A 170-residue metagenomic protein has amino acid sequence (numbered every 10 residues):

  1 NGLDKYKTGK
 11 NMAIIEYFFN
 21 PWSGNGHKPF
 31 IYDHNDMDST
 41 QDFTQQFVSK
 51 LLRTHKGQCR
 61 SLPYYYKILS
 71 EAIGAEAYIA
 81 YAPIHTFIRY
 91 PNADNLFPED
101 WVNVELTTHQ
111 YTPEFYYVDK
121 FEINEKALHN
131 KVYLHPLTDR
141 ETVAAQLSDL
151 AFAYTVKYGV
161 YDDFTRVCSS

Functional and structural regions predicted by a protein language model:
N1-S49: Secondary-structure boundary elements
D4-N11, Q45, H55-P63, R140 (+2 more regions): Solvent-exposed, acidic/flexible segments
R53-T54, I73: Glycine-rich active-site/cofactor-binding loop and its immediate structural neighborhood
S61-H129, Y133: Hydrophobic/aromatic-rich core segments of domains that either
I68-E71, F152, S169: Short glycine/serine- and small hydrophobic-enriched flexible loop segments
V118-L128, K157-S169: Helix-turn-helix repeat elements of alpha-solenoid scaffolds
Y133-G159: Amphipathic alpha-helical repeat scaffolds of TPR domains
